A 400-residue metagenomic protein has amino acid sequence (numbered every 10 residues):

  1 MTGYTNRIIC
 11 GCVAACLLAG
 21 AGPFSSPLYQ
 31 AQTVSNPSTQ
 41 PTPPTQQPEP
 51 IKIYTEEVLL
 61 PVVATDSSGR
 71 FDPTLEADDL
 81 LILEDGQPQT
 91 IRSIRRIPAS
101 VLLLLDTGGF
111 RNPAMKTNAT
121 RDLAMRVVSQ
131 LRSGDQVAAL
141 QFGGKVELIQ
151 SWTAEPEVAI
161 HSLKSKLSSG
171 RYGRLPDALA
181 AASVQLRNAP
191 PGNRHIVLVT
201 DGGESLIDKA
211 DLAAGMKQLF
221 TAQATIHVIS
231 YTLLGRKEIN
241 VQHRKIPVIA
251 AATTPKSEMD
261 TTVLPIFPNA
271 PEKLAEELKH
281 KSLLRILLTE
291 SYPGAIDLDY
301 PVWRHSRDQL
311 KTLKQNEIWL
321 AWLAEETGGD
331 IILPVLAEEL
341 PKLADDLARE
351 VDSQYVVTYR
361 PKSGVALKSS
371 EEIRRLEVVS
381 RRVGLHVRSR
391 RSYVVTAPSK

Functional and structural regions predicted by a protein language model:
M1-N6: N-terminal secretory signal peptides that target proteins for export/translocation
R7-C10, T33-S35: Intrinsic structural disorder/low-complexity segments
C10-P23: Bacterial N-terminal signal peptides
F24-K400: Scaffold/interface architecture of coatomer-like assemblies
